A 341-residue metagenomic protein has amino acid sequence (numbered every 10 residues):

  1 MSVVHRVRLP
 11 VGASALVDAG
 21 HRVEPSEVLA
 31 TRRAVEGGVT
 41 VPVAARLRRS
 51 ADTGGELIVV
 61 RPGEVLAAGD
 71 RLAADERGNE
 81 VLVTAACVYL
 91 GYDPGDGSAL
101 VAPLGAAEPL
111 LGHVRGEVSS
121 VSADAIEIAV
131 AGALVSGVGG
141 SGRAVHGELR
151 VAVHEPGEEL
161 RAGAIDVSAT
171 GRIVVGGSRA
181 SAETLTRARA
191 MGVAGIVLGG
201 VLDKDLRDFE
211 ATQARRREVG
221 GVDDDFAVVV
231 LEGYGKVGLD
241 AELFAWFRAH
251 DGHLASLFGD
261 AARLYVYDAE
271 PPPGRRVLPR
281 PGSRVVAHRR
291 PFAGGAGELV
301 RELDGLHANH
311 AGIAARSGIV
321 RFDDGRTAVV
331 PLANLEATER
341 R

Functional and structural regions predicted by a protein language model:
M1-R341: Well-ordered secondary-structure scaffolds
